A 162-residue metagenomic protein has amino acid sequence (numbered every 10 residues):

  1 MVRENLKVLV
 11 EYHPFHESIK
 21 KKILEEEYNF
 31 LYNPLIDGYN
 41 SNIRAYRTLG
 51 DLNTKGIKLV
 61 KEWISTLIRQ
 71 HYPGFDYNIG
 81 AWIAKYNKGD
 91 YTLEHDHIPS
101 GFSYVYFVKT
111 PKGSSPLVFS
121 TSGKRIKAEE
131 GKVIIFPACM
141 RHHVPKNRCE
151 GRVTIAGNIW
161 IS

Functional and structural regions predicted by a protein language model:
M1-G74: Non-heme Fe(II)/2-oxoglutarate
F75-K146, E150-S162: Catalytic core of non-heme Fe(II) oxygenases with the double-stranded beta-helix
